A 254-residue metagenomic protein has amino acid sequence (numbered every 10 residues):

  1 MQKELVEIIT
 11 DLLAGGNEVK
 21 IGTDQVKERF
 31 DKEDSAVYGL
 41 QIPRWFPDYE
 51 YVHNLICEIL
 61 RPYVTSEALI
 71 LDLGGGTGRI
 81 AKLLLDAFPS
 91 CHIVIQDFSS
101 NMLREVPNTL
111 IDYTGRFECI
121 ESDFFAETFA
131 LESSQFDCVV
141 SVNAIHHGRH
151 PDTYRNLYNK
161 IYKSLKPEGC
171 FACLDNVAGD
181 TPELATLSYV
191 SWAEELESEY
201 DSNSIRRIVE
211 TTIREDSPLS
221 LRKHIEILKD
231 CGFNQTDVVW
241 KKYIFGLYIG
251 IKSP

Functional and structural regions predicted by a protein language model:
E4-V64: Conserved class I S-adenosyl-L-methionine
L69, E168-C170: Short glycine-centered segments of the SAM/dcSAM-binding site in methyltransferase folds
L69-L73, T77-E127: Class I SAM-dependent methyltransferase SAM/SAH-binding core
A130-V139: A short acidic, Gly/Pro-enriched loop at the edge of an enzyme's catalytic core that lines a small-molecule cofactor
V142-I145, L174: Residues lining the SAM
R155-P167: A short glycine-rich, Lys/Arg-flanked "PGG" loop and its adjoining helix->strand segment in the class I
L174-D230: C-terminal alpha-helical "lid/dimerization" subdomain adjacent to the S-adenosyl-L-methionine
N234-P254: Core SAM-dependent methyltransferase catalytic element
